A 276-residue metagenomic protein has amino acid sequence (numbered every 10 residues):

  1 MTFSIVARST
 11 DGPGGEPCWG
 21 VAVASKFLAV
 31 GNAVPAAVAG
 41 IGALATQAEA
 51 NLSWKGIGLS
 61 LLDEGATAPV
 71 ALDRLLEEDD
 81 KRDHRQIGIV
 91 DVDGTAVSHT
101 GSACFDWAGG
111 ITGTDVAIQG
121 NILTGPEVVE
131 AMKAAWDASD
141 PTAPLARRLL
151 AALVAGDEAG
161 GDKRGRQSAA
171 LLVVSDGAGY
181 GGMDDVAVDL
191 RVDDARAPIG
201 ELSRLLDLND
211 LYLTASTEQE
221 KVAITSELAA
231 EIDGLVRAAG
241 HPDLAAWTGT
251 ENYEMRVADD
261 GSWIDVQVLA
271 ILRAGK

Functional and structural regions predicted by a protein language model:
M1-S226: N-terminal nucleophile
L61, E78, A135, A152 (+4 more regions): Structured segments of extracytoplasmic/periplasmic soluble domains in secreted or envelope-associated proteins
E218-V257: A short amphipathic alpha-helical interaction element
N252-K276: Extracellular LysM carbohydrate-binding repeats and other cell-envelope/extracellular binding modules
